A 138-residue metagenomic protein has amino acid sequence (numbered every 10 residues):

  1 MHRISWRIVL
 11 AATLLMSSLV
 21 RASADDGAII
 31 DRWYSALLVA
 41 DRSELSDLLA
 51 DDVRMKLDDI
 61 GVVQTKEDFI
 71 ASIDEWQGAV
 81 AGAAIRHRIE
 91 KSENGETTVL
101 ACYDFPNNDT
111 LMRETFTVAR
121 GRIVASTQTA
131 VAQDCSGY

Functional and structural regions predicted by a protein language model:
M1-R7: Positively charged n-region of N-terminal signal peptides that target proteins for export
R7-S17: Bacterial N-terminal signal peptides
S23-D41: Short, aromatic-enriched amphipathic alpha-helices that serve as compact interaction elements
A40-D52, K56: Short, well-ordered alpha-helical segments enriched in acidic and aromatic residues
L49, D59, C102-F105, A130: A mature extracytoplasmic/lumenal domain signature
R54-Q64, A79: A short gly/proline-enriched turn/hairpin at secondary-structure junctions
E67-R113: Surface-exposed, charged secondary-structure patches
D109-Y138: Short beta-strand edge/turn micro-motifs at domain boundaries
